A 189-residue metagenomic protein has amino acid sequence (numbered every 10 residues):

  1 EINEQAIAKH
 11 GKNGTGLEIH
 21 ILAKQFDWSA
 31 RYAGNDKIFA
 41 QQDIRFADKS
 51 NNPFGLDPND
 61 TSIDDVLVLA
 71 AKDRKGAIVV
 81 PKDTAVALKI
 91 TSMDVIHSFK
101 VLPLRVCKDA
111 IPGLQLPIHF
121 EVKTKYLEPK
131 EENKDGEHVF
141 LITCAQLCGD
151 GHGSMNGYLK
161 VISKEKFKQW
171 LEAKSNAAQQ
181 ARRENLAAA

Functional and structural regions predicted by a protein language model:
E1-A189: Non-transmembrane, membrane-proximal soluble domains of secreted or membrane proteins
